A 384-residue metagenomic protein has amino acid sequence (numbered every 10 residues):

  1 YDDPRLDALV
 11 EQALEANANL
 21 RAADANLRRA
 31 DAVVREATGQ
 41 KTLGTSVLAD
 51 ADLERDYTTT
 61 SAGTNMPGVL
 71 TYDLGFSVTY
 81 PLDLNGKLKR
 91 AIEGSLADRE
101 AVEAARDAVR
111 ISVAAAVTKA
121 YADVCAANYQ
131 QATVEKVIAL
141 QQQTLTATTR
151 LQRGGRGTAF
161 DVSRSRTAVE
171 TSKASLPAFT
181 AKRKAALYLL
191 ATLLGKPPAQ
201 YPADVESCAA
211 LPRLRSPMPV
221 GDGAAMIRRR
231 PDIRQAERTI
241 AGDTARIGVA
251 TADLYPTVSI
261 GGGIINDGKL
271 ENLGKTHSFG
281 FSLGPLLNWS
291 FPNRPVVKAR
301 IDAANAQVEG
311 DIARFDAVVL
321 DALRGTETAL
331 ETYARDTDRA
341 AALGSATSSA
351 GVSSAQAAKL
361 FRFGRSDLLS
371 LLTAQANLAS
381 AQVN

Functional and structural regions predicted by a protein language model:
Y1, E11, D50-S77, Q200-P219 (+2 more regions): Small/polar, glycine/serine/threonine/aspartate-rich low-complexity segments that form flexible
L6-A8, T71-D73, K119, R164 (+3 more regions): Transmembrane beta-barrel architecture of outer-membrane proteins
Q12-R21, R28-G44, G75-E93, A104-I111 (+8 more regions): A glycine-/polar-enriched beta->alpha junction
A16-N17, G154, R229, F363: Charged, alpha-helical scaffolding/interaction elements associated with membrane systems
A22-A37, V109, V113-L145, T149-R150 (+5 more regions): Amphipathic alpha-helical coiled-coil segments
L43, L48-L53, Y57-T148: Compact, aliphatic and Gly/Pro-tolerant "microcore" segments centered on a short helix or tight beta-hairpin and their
K136, R156-T158, P177-I227: Short, solvent-exposed, mixed-charge loop/turn linkers that connect secondary-structure elements
R153-K182, N384: Repeat-solenoid scaffold signature
